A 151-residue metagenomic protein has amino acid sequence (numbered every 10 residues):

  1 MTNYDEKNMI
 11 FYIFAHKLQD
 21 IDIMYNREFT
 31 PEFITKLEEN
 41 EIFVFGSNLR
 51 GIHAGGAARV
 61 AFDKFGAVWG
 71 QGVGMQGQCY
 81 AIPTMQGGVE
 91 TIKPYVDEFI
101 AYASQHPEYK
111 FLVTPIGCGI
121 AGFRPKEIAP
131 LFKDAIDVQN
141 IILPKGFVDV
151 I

Functional and structural regions predicted by a protein language model:
Y4-D5: Acidic/polar hotspots within intrinsically disordered regions
F11-I151: Macrodomain-like recognition of ADP-ribose-binding/processing modules
